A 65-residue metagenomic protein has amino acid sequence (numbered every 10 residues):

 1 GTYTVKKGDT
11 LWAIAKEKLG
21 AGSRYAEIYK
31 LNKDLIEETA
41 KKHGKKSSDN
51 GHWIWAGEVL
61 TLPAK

Functional and structural regions predicted by a protein language model:
G1-G22, A26-Y29, E58: Primarily a LysM-type cell-wall glycan-binding module
A21-K65: Extracellular LysM carbohydrate-binding repeats and other cell-envelope/extracellular binding modules
